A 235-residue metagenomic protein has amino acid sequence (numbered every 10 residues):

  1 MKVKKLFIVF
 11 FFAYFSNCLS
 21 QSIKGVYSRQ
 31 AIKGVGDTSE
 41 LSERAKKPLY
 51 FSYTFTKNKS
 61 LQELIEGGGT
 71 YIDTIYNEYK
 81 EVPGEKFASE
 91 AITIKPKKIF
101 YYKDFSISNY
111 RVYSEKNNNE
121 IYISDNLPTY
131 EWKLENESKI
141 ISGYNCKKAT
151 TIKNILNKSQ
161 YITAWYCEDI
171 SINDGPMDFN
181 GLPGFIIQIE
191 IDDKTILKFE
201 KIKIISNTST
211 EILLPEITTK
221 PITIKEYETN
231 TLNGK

Functional and structural regions predicted by a protein language model:
M1-Y27: Bacterial Sec-dependent N-terminal signal peptides
S22-K235: Extended soluble regions of mature proteins
